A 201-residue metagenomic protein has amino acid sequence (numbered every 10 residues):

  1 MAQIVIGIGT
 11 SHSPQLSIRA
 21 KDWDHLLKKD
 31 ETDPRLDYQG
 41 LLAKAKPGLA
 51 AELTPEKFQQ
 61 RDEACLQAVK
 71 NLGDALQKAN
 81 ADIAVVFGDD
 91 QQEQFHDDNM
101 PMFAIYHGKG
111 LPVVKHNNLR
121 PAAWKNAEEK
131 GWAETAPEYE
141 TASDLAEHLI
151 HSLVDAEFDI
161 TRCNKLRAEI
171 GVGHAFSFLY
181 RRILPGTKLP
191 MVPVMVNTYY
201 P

Functional and structural regions predicted by a protein language model:
A2-P201: Active-site histidine-anchored catalytic micro-motif
